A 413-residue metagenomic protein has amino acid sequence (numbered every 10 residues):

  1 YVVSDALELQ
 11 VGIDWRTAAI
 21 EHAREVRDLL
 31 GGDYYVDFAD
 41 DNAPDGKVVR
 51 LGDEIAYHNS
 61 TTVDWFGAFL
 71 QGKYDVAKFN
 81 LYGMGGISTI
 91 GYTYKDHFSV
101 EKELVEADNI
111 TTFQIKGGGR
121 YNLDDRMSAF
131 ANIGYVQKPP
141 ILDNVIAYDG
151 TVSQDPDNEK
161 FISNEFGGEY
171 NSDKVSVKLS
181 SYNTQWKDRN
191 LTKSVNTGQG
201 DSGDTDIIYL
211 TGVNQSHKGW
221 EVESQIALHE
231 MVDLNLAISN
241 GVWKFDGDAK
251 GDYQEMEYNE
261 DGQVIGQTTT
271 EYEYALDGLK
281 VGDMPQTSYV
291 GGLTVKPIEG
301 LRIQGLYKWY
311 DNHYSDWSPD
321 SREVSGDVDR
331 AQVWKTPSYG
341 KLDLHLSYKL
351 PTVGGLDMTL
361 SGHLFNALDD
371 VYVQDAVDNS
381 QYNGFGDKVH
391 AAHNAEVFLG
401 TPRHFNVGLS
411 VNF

Functional and structural regions predicted by a protein language model:
Y1-D5, V11, A68-Y74, G117-Y121 (+8 more regions): Residues on the lipid-exposed face of transmembrane beta-strands in outer-membrane beta-barrel proteins
D5, K78, N183-Q185, Y209-S321 (+1 more regions): Gram-negative outer-membrane beta-barrel transporters
L7-L9, K78-L81, R126-A129, K174-V177 (+3 more regions): Repeated loop/turn-to-beta-strand initiation elements of outer-membrane beta-barrel proteins
E8-D124, I146, A237, K250: Signature of Gram-negative outer-membrane beta-barrel scaffolds
V11-T17, G83-T89, A129-Y135, G168 (+5 more regions): Transmembrane beta-barrel strands of outer-membrane/channel proteins
A23-E54, D149-D155, K193-Y209, E255-E273 (+2 more regions): Surface-exposed loop/turn segments flanking beta-strands in extracellular/periplasmic regions
G91-T93, Y121-E165, S176, S181-G212 (+6 more regions): Surface-exposed extracellular loop regions of Gram-negative outer-membrane beta-barrel proteins, predominantly
L234, G300, W309-S321, Y348-F413: C-terminal beta-signal and adjacent terminal beta-strands/loops of Gram-negative outer-membrane beta-barrel proteins
